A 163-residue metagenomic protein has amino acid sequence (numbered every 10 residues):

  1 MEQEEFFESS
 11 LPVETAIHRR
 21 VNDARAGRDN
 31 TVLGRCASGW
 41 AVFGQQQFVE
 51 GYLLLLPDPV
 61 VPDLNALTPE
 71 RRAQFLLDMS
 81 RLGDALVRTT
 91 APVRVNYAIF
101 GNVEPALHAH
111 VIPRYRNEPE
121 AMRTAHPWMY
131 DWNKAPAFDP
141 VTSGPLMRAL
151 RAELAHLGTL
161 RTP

Functional and structural regions predicted by a protein language model:
M1-P163: HIT superfamily nucleotide-processing domains
